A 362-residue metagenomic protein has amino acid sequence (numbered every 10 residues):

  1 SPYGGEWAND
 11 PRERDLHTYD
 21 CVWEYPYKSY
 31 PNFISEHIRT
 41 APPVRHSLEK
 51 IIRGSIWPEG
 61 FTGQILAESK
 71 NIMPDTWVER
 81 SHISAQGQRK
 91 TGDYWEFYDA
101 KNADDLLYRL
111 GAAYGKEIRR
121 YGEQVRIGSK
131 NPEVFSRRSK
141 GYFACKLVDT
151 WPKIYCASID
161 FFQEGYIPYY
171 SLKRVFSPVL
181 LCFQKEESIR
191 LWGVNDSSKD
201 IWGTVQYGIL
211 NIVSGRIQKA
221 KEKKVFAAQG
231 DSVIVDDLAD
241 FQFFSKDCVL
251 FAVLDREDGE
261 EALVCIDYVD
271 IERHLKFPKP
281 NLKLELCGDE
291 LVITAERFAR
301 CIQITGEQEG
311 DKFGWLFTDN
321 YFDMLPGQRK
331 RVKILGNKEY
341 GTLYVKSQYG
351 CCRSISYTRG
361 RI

Functional and structural regions predicted by a protein language model:
S1-Y3, Q163: Active-site neighborhood of glycoside hydrolase catalytic domains
H17-I201: Substrate-binding clefts and catalytic carboxylate motifs of secreted carbohydrate-active enzymes
Y121, R138, I159-Y166, V175 (+6 more regions): In a subset of proteins, long, contiguous C-terminal domains/tails are tracked
G165, V175-C182, E186, E261-C287: Long, low-complexity ectodomains and other extracytoplasmic segments of secretory-pathway proteins
I189-G193, E290-A295: Short, well-ordered beta-strand segments enriched in hydrophobic/aromatic residues
S197-G215, A295-F313: Short acidic, flexible loop segments centered on an aromatic residue
Q206-K246, K312-K338: Intrinsically disordered, low-complexity Pro/Gly/Ser/Thr-rich segments with frequent PxxP/GP/PP motifs and embedded
L238-P280, N337-I362: Terminal connector regions
